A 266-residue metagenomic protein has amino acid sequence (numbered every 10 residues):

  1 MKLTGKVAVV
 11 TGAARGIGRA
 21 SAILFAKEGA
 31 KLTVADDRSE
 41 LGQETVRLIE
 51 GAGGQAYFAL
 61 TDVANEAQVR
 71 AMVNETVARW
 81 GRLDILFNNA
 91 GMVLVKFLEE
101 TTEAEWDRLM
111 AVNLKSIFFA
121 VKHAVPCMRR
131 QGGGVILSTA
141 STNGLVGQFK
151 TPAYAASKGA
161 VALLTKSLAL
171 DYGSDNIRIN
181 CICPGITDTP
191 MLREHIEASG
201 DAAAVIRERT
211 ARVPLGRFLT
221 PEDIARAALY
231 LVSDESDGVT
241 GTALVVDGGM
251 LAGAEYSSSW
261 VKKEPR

Functional and structural regions predicted by a protein language model:
K2, F118-V121, G133, R217-V246 (+1 more regions): C-terminal substrate-recognition "lid" of short-chain dehydrogenase/reductases
F87, G173, R178, V239-G241: Short, small/polar-rich loop/turn modules that mediate ligand/substrate recognition or access, typified
K96-E99, V146-P152, D175, G216 (+1 more regions): Active-site loop immediately N-terminal to the catalytic Tyr-X3-Lys motif of short-chain dehydrogenase/reductase
F97-L98, E105-M110, R209: Substrate-binding pocket helix/loop in short-chain dehydrogenase/reductase
V121, S157, T165: Active-site helix of classical SDR
P126, L170-S174, D237: Alpha-helical segment proximal to the catalytic Tyr-Lys
S141: Residue(s) in the substrate-gating loop at a strand-loop-helix junction that position the organic substrate next
